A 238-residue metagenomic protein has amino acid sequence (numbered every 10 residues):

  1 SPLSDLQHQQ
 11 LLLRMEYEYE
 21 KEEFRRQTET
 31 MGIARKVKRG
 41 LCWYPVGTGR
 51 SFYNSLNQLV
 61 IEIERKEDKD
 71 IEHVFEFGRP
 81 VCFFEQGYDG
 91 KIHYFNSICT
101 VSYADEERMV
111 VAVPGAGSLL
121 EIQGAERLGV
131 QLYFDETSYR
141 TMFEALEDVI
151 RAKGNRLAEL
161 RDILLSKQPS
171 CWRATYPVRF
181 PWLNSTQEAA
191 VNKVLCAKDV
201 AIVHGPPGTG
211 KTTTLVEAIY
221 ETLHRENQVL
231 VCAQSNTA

Functional and structural regions predicted by a protein language model:
S1-D89: Accessory interdomain/linker segments of ATP-dependent helicases and helicase-like nucleic-acid enzymes that mediate
L3-L6, V60, K66-N192: Pre-ATPase regulatory/linker segments immediately N-terminal to the P-loop/RecA-like helicase/translocase core
E20-E22, R35, R161-L164, Y176 (+2 more regions): Domain-wide signal for the mature, well-folded portions of proteins, strongly enriched in nucleus-encoded organellar
Q58, D70, E76-G78, N96 (+4 more regions): Eukaryote-biased feature marking scaffold/signaling PDZ-domain proteins and nuclear chromatin regulators
D68, Y88, A116, A201 (+2 more regions): Conserved beta-strand elements of beta-rich interaction domains across eukaryotes, especially beta-propellers
T186, A197-V203, E226-N227: Pre-Walker A (Motif I) flank of P-loop NTPase domains
A189-A190, I202, T214-E217: Acidic, Ser/Thr-rich intrinsically disordered and amphipathic helical segments
P207-T209, T214, A218-A238: Conserved RecA-like ASCE P-loop NTPase motor core of nucleic-acid helicases/translocases
